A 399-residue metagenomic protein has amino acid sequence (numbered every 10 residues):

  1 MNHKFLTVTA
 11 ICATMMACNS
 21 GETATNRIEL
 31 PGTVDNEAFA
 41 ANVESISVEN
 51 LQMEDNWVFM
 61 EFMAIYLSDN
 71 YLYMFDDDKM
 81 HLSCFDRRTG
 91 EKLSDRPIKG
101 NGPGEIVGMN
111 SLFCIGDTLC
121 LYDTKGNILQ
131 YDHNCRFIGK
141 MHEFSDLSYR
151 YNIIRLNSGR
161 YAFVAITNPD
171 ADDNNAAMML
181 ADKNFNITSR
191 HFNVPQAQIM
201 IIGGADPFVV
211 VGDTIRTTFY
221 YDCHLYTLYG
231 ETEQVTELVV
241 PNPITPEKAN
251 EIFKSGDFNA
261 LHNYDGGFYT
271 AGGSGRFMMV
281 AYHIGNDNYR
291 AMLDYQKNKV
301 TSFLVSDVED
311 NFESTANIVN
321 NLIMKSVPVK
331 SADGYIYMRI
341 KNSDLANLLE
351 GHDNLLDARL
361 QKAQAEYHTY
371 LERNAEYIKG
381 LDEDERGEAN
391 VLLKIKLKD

Functional and structural regions predicted by a protein language model:
M16-A17: C-terminal motif of bacterial Sec signal peptides marking the signal peptidase cleavage site
G21-N50: Blade/loop signatures of beta-propeller domains
V43-N56, R96-E105, H142-L147, T188-G203 (+2 more regions): Surface-exposed loop and turn segments in beta-propeller and other repeat-based domains that flank or scaffold
S47-M80: Beta-strand-rich domains and repeat architectures in extracellular enzymes and scaffolds, especially beta-propellers
M60-A64, I106-S111, L147-R155, I199-P207 (+2 more regions): Repeated scaffold domains used in trafficking and secretory/extracellular systems, primarily beta-propellers
N70-D76, C114-D123, G159-A171, V210-Y226 (+3 more regions): Short beta-strand elements that form the blades of beta-propeller/WD-repeat-like and other beta-sheet-rich scaffold
E91-T118, D123, S145: Blade-loop segments of beta-propeller domains
T124-G159, F163-P169, H191-Q196: Asp-box/WD-like beta-propeller blade repeats and closely related beta-sheet repeat scaffolds
